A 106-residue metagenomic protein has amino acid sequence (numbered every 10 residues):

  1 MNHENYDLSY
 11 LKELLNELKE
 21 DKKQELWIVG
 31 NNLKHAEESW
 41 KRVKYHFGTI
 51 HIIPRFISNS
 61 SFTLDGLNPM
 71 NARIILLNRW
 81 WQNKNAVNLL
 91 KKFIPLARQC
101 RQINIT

Functional and structural regions predicted by a protein language model:
M1-T106: Short, flexible loop motifs at catalytic/binding sites
